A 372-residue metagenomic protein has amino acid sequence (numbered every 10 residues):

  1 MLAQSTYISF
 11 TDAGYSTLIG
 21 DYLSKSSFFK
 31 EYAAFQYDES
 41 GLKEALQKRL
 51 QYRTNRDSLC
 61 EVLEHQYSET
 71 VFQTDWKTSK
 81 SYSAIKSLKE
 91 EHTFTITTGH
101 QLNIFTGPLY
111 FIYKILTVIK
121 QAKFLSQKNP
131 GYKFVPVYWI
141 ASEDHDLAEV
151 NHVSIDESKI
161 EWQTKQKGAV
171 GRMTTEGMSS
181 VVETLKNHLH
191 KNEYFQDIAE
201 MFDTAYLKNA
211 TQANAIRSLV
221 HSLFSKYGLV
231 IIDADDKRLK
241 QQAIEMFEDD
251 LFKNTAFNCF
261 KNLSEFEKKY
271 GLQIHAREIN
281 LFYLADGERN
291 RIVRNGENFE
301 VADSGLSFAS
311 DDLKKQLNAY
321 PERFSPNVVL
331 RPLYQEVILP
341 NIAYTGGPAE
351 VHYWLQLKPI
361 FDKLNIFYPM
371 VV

Functional and structural regions predicted by a protein language model:
M1-V372: N-terminal targeting/trafficking signals and adjacent low-complexity tails
